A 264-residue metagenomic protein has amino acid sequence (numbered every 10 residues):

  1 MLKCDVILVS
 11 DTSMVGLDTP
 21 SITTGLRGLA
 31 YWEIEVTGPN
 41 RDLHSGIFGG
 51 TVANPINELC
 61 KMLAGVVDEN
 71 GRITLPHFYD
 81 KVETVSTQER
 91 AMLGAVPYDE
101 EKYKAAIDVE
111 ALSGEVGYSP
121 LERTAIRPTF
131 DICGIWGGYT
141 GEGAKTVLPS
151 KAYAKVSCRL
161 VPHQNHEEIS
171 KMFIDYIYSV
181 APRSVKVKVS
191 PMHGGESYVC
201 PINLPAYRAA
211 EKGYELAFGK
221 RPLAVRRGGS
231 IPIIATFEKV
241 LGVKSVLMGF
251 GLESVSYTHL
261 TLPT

Functional and structural regions predicted by a protein language model:
M1-A111, E122-P128, F237-K239, L260: Fold-level recognition of mixed alpha/beta catalytic cores in primary-metabolism enzymes, strongest
P39-N40, G249-Y257: A glycine-centered beta->alpha junction motif in the catalytic cores of kinase/phosphotransferase enzymes
L63-A64, P201-S245: Active-site-adjacent substrate-binding region of metalloamidase/peptidase-like peptide-processing proteins
G114, Y118-T146, S150-Y153, S157: A structural supersecondary motif
C158-V161, K188-N203, R227: A short beta-alpha structural unit
H163-I169: Short, conserved charged micro-motifs
I169-Y176: Short amphipathic alpha-helices in soluble, non-transmembrane regions that often serve as interface/regulatory elements
T258-T264: Conserved small/polar residues in nucleotide/adenosyl-binding loops
